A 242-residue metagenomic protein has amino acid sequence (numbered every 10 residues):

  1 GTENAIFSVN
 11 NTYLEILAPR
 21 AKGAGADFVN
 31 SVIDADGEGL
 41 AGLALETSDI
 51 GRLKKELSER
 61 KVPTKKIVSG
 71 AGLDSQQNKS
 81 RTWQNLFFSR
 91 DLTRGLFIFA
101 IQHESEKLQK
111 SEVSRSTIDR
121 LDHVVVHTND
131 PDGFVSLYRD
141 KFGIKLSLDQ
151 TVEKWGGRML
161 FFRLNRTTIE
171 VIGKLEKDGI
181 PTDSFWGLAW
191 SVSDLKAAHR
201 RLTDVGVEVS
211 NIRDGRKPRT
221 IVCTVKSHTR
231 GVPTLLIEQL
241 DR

Functional and structural regions predicted by a protein language model:
G1, A18-G25, G51-K66, D132-G156 (+2 more regions): Extended intrinsically disordered, low-complexity coil regions enriched in Ser, Thr, Gly, Ala and often Pro
G1-G23, I237: An N-terminus-focused feature that recognizes amino-terminal "leader" regions
E15, G51-T117, E153-K154, L160-R163 (+3 more regions): Vicinal oxygen chelate
A21, G25-D34, E176-D178: ER-lumen resident redox/N-glycosylation machinery signature
D34-G39, V62: Acidic/polar active-site rim loop that often engages polyanionic ligands
E38-L45, F99-V135, F185-L188: N-terminal beta-strand motif that seeds the catalytic metal site of vicinal oxygen chelate
G39-I50, K55-L57: A generic, well-ordered mixed alpha/beta core segment in the N-terminal half of proteins
S114-G173: Aromatic-anchored, glycine/proline-accented short structural segments that stabilize local strand-turns or short
